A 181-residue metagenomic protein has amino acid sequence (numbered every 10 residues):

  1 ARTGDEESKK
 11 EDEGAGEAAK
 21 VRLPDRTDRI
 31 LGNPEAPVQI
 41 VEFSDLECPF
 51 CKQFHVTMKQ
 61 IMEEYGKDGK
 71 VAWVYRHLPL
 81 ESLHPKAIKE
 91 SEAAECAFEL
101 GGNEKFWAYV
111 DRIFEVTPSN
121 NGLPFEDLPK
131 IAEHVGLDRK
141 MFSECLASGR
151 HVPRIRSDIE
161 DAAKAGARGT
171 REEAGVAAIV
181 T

Functional and structural regions predicted by a protein language model:
A1-A18: N-terminal targeting signals for export/organelle localization
A1-R2, F43, D127-T181: C-terminal cap of thioredoxin/glutaredoxin-like
E11-D12, A19, A162-A167: Short linear motifs in intrinsically disordered
A19, R26-T27, V74, F142: Glycine-rich, flexible loop/turn motifs
V21-V38, Y65: A short beta-strand-turn-helix
R26, M58, F125, S157-E160: Alpha-helical scaffolding within the catalytic cores of extracellular/periplasmic polymer-degrading hydrolases
A36, V41, L46-E133, R168: Structural alpha/beta surface segment adjacent to cysteine/selenocysteine redox centers across thiol/disulfide enzymes
